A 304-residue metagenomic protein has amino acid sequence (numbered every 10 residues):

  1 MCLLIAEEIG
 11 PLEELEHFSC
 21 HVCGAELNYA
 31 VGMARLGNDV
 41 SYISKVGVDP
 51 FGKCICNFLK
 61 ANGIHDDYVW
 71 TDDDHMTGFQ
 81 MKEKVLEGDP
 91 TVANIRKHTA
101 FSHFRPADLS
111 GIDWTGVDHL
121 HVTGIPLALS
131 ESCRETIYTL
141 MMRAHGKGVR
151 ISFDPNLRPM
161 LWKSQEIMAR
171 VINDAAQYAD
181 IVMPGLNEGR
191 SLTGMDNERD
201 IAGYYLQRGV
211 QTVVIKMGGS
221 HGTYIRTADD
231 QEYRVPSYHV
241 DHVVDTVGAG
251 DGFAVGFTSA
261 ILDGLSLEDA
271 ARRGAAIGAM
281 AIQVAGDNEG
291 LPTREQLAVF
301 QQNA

Functional and structural regions predicted by a protein language model:
M1-H65, V243: Glycine-rich phosphate/adenosyl-contacting loop at the front of the ribokinase-like
V31, F79-E83, G222-I225: Short beta-strand scaffold segments in enzyme catalytic cores
M33, G185, G250: Short, conserved phosphate/pyrophosphate- and ester-handling motifs at nucleotide-, phospho-/glycolipid
D39-G124, A298-A304: Conserved N-terminal subdomain of the carbohydrate kinase-like
F51-I64, A169-Y178, A202, H239: Short, electropositive alpha-helical surface patch
H119, I125-Y204, H221-G222: Conserved beta-alpha-beta core of the PfkB/ribokinase-like small-molecule kinase fold
M142, G194-A304: Conserved phosphate-binding/catalytic region of the ribokinase-like
